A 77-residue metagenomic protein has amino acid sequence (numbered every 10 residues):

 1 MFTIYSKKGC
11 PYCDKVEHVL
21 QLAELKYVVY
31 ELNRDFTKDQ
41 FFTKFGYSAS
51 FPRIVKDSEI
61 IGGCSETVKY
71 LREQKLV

Functional and structural regions predicted by a protein language model:
M1-L25: Local sequence-structure signature of Cys/Sec-based thiol-disulfide redox active-site neighborhoods
I4-S6, V28-D35: A short glycine-rich beta-strand->turn/loop micro-motif centered on a GG-aromatic cluster
P11, F36, G62: Short alpha-helical
D14, D39, K69: Alpha-helical elements of the RecA-like P-loop NTPase motor core of helicases
E31-S48: Thioredoxin-like thiol-disulfide oxidoreductase module
F45-V55, C64-S65: Structural micro-motif
K56-V77: Non-catalytic, surface beta->alpha helical segment in thiol-disulfide oxidoreductase systems
